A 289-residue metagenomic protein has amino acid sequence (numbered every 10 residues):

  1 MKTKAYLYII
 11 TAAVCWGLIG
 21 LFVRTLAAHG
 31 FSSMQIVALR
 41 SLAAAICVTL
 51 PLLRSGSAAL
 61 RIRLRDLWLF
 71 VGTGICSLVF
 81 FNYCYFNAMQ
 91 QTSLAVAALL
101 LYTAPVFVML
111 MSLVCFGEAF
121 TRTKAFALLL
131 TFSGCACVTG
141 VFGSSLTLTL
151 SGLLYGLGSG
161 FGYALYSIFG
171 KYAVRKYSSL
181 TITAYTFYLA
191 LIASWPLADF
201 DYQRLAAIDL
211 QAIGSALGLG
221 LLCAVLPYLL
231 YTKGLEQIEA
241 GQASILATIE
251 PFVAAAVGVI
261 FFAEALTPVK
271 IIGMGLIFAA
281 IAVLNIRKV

Functional and structural regions predicted by a protein language model:
M1-L39, S145-Y172: Glycine-/small-residue-enriched transmembrane alpha-helix faces in small-molecule transporters and effluxers
L7, A13, L39, N82 (+3 more regions): Helix-helix packing/entry segments at the starts of transmembrane helices
I9-I10, R65-G72, F120-F132, G152-L153 (+1 more regions): Cytoplasmic-side transmembrane-helix entry/capping segments in multi-pass membrane proteins
G20, T49-A95, L101, C137 (+1 more regions): Specific transmembrane alpha-helical segments of multi-pass solute transporters/efflux pumps, especially DMT/EamA
L21-S33, A59-L60, N87-Q90, T139-S151 (+2 more regions): Membrane-interface helix termini and inter-helical loops of multi-pass transporters
L26, I36, R40, A88 (+9 more regions): Hydrophobic/aromatic residues within transmembrane alpha-helices of multi-pass small-molecule transporters
A28-F80, F107, M111, F161-F169 (+4 more regions): Transmembrane alpha-helices of multi-pass small-molecule transport proteins
V48, M111, F120-V141, S194 (+2 more regions): Hydrophobic transmembrane alpha-helices of multi-pass small-molecule transport proteins
